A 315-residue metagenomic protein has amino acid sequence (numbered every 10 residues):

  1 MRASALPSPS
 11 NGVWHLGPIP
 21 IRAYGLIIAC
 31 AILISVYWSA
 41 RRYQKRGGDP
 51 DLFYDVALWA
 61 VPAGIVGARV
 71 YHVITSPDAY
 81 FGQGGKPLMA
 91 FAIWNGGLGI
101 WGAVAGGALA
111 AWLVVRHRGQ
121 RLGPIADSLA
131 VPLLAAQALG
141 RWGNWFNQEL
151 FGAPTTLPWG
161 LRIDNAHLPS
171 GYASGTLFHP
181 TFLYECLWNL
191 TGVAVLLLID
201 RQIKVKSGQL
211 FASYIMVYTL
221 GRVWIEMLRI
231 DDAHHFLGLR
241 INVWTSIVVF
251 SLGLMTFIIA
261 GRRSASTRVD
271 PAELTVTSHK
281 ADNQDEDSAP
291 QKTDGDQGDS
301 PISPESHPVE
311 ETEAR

Functional and structural regions predicted by a protein language model:
M1-R315: A feature for loop-to-transmembrane-helix boundaries and adjacent hydrophobic helices in multi-pass integral membrane
